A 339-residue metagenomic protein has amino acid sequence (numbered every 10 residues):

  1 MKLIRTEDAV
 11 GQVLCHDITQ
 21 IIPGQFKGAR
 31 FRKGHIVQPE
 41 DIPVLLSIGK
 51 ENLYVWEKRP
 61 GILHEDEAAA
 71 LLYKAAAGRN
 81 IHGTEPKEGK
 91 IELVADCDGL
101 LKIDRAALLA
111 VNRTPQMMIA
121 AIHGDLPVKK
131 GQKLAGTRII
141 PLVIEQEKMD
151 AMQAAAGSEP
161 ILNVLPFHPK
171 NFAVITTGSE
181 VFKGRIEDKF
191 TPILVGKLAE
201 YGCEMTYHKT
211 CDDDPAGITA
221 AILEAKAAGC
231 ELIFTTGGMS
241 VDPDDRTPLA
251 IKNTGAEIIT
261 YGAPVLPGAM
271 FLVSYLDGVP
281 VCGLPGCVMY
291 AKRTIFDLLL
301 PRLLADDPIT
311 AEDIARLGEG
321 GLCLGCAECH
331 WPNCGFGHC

Functional and structural regions predicted by a protein language model:
M1-E88: Short, low-complexity N-terminal leaders and the immediately following helix N-cap/first helix
E7-G11, A29, G83-P86, L126-V128 (+4 more regions): Solvent-exposed alpha-helices and their adjacent loops that cap or buttress functional pockets in soluble metabolic
A29, K33, E85, L100-M118 (+2 more regions): C-terminal terminal segments
R32, Q38, P43, H123 (+2 more regions): Residue-level recognition of short, solvent-exposed, well-ordered loop/turn junctions that link secondary-structure
V55-W56, I81-P86, I144-Q146, E204-H208 (+1 more regions): Flexible, glycine/charged-enriched surface loops at secondary-structure junctions
R59-F167: Extended, charged alpha/beta regions that create polyanion-binding interfaces
S158-D213, G217: Glycine-rich phosphate/diphosphate-binding loop of Rossmann-like nucleotide-binding domains
S179, K189, T206-G335: Short glycine/threonine-rich loop/turn motifs
